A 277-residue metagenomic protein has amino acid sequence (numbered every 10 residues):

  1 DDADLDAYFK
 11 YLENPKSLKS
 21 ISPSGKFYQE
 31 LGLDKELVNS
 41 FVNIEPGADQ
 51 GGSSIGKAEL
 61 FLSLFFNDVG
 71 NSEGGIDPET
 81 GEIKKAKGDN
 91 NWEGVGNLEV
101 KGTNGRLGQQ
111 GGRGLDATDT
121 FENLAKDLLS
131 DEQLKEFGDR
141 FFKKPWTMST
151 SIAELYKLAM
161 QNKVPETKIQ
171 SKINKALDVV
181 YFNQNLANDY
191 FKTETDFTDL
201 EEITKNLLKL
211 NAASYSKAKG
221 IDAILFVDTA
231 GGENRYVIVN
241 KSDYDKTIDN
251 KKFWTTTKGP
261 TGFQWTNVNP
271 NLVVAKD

Functional and structural regions predicted by a protein language model:
D1-K85, V100-D277: Short, positively charged
N90-G96, V100: Active-site beta-strand termini and strand-to-loop segments that position acidic
